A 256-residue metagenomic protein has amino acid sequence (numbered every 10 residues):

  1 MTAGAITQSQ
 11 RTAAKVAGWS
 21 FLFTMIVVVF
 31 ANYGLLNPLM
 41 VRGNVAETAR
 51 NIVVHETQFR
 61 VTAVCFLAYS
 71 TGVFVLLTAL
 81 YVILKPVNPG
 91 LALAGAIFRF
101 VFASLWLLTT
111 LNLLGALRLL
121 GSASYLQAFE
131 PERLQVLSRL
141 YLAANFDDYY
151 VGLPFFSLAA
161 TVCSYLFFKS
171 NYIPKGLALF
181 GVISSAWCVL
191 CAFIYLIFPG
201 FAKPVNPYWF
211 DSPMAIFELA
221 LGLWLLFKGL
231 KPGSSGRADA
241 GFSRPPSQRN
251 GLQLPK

Functional and structural regions predicted by a protein language model:
M1-K256: Hydrophobic, aromatic-enriched alpha-helical segments typical of multi-pass transmembrane helices
